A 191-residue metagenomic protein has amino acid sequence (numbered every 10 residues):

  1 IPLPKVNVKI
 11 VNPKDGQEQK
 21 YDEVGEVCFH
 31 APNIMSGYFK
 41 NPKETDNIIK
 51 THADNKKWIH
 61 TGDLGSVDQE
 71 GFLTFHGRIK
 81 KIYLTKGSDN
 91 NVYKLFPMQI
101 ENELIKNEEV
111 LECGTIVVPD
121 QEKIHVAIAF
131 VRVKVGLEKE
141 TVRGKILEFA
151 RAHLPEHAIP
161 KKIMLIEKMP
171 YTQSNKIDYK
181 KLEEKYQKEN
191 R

Functional and structural regions predicted by a protein language model:
I1-F72, I79-I82, E101: Conserved AMP-binding/adenylate-forming
K5, E109-E112, K162, K168: Glycine-centered tight turns that cap/initiate beta-strands
Q19-E23, G77, I124-V126, K176: Short glycine/proline-enriched turns and hinge-like loops at secondary-structure junctions
A31, S36-G37, L64-H157, K181: AMP-binding/adenylate-forming catalytic core of the ANL superfamily
T51, I116-D120, K168: Short, solvent-exposed loop/turn elements at beta->coil junctions and helix N-caps that rim active or binding pockets
E122, A152-I177: AMP-binding/adenylate-forming catalytic domain of the ANL superfamily
K176-R191: Phosphopantetheine-dependent thiolation modules in NRPS/PKS and related acyl-activating systems
